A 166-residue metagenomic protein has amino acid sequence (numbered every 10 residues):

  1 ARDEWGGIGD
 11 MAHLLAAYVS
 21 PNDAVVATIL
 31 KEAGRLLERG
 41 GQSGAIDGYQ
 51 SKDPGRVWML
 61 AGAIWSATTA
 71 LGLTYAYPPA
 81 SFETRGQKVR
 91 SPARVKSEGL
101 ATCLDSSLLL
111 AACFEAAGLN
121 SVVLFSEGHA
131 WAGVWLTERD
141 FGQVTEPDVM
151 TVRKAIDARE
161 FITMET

Functional and structural regions predicted by a protein language model:
A1-L14: Extended acidic/polar, glycine-enriched regions that form or flank non-catalytic beta-rich accessory modules
R2-W5, P21, T137-R139: Generic structural motif
G9, I64, G86-Q87, V152-A155: Residue-level signal for the start and early helices of compact helical domains
Y18-S97: Secondary-structure boundary elements
A101-T166: Hydrophobic/aromatic-rich core segments of domains that either
